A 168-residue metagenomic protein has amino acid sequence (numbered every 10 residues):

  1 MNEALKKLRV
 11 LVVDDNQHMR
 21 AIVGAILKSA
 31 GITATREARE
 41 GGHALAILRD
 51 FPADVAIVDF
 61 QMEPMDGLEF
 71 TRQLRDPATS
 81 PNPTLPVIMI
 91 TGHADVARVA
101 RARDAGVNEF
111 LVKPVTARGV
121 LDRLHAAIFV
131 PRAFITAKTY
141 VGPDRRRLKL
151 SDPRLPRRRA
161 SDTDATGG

Functional and structural regions predicted by a protein language model:
V13-D14, A38, A56: Conserved sequence signature across two-component system core domains
Q17-R36: Two-component/phosphorelay signaling modules centered on CheY-like receiver
G24, E69, P83, A94-E109 (+2 more regions): Alpha4 helix (beta4-alpha4-beta5 surface) of REC/receiver domains from two-component response regulators
E37-A46, G67: Helix N-cap/capping motif at the beta->alpha junctions
F51-V58: Active-site beta3 strand of CheY-like receiver
E63-P64, T91, D95: The feature encodes the CheY-like receiver
F129-G168: CheY-like receiver
